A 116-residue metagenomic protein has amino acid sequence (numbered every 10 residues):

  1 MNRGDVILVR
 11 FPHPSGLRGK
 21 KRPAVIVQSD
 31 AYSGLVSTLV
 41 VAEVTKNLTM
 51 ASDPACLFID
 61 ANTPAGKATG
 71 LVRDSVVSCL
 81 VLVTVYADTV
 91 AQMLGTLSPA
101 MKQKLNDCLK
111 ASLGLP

Functional and structural regions predicted by a protein language model:
M1-P116: Conserved functional hotspots at enzyme active or ligand-binding sites that engage polyanionic ligands
